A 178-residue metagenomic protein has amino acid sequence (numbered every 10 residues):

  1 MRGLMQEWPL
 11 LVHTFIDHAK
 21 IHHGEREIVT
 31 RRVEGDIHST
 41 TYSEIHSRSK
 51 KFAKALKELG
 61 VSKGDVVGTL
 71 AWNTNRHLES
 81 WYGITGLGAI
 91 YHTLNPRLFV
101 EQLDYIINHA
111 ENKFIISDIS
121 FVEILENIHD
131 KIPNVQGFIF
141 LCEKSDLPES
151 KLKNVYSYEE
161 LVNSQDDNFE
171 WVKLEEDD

Functional and structural regions predicted by a protein language model:
E7-V29, S47: A short N-terminal helical cap/helix-turn-helix that marks the beginning of AMP-binding/adenylate-forming
G24-R26, I139, V155-Y156, N163-D178: Conserved pre-ATP/AMP-binding loop-to-beta segment of ANL
I28-T74, L78-Y82, F99-D104, N154-E160: Conserved AMP-binding/adenylate-forming core of the ANL superfamily
A71, L94-N95, Q136-K144: Short beta-strand elements of ligand-binding domains
G88: Structured binding elements
L98-N127: Conserved ATP-dependent adenylate/AMP-binding module captured primarily in the ANL superfamily
E111-K113, D130-C142: Conserved helix-loop-beta element of the AMP-binding
S120-V135, E149: Adenylate-forming
